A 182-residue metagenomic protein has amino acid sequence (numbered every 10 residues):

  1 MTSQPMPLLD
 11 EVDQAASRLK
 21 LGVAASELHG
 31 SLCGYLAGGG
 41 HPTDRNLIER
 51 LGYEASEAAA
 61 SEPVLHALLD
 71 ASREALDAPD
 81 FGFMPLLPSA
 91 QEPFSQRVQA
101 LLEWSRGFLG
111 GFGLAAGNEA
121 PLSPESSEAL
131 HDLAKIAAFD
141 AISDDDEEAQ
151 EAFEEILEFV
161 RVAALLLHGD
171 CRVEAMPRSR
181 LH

Functional and structural regions predicted by a protein language model:
M1-S105, L109-H182: Domain-length accessory/inserted modules outside core catalytic folds
